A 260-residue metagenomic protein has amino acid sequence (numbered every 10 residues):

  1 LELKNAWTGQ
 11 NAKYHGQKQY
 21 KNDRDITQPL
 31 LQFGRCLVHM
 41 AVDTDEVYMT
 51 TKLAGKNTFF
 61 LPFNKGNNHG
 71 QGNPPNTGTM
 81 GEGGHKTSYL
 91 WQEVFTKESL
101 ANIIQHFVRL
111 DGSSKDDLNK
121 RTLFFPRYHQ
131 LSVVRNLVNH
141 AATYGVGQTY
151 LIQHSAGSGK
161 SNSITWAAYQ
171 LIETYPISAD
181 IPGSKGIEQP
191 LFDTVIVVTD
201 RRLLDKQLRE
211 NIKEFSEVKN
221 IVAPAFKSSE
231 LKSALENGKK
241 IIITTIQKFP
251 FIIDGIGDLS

Functional and structural regions predicted by a protein language model:
E2-T194, L203, Q207-V218, N237 (+1 more regions): ATP-dependent helicase/translocase motor core
K21-T27, F226-E230, D254: Short alpha-helical segments and helix-capping/turn motifs at coil-helix boundaries
V197-T199: Short beta-strand-centered segment that lines the nucleotide-binding/catalytic pocket of NTP-utilizing
R202, V222-K232, I246-F251: Conserved helicase motor
K239-S260: Conserved RecA-like ASCE ATPase "motif II neighborhood" in helicase/translocase motors
